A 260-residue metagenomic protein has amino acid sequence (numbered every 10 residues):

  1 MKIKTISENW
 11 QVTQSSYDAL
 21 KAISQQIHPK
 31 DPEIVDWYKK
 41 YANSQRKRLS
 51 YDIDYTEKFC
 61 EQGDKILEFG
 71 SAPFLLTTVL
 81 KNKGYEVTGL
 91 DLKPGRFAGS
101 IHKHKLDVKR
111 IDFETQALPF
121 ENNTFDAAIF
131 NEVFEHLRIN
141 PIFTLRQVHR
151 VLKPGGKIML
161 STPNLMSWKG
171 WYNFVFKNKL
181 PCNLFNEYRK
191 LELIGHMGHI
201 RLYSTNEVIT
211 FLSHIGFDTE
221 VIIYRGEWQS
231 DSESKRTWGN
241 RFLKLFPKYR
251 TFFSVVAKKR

Functional and structural regions predicted by a protein language model:
K2-K47, Y51, L75, L92 (+6 more regions): S-adenosyl-L-methionine-dependent methyltransferase catalytic module, highlighting the catalytic core
Q45-G63: Conserved alpha-helix/loop element of class I SAM-dependent methyltransferases that forms part of the SAM/SAH-binding
E57, K81, L145-H149: A structural alpha-helix within SAM-dependent methyltransferase catalytic domains
G63-A72: Conserved class I S-adenosyl-L-methionine
P73-K83: Conserved SAM-binding loop of SAM-dependent methyltransferases across substrates and taxa, primarily the Class I
E86-D91: Conserved SAM-binding motif I beta-strand of class I
Q116-A128: A short acidic, Gly/Pro-enriched loop at the edge of an enzyme's catalytic core that lines a small-molecule cofactor
I129-I139: A short SAM/SAH-binding and catalytic strip from SAM-dependent methyltransferases
